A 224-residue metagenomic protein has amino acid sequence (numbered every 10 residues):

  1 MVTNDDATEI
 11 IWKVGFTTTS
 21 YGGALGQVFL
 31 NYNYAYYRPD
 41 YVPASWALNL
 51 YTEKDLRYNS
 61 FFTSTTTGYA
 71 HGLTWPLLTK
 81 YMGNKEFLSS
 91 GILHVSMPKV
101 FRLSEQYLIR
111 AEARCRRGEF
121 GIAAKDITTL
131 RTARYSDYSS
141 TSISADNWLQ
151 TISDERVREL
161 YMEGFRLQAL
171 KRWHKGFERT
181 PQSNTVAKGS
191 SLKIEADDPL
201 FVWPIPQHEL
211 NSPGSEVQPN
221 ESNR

Functional and structural regions predicted by a protein language model:
M1-V28, R38, T52-R224: Acidic/polar-rich alpha-helix caps and helix-coil junctions
V28-N31, A35, S45: Aromatic (Trp/Tyr/Phe) and Gly/Pro-enriched flexible surface segments
Y41-E53: Acidic, proline/glycine-rich low-complexity IDRs
